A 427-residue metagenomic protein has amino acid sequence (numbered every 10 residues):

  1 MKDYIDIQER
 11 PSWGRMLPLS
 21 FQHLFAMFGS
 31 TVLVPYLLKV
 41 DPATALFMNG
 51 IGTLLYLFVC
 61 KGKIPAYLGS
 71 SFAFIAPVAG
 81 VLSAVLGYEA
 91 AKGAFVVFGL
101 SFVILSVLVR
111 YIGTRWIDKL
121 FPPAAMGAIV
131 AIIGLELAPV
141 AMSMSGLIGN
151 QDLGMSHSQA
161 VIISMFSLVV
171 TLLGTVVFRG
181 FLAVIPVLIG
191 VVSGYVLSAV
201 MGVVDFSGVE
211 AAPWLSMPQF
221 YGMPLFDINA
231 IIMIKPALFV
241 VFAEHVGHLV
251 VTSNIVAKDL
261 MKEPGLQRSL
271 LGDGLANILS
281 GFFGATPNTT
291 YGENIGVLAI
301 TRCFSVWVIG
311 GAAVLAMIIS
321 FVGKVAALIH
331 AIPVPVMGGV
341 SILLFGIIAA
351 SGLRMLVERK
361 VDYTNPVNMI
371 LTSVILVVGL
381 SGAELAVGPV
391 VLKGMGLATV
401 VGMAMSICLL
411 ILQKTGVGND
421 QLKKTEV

Functional and structural regions predicted by a protein language model:
D3-L17, Y36-L57, K63, P236-V306 (+1 more regions): Membrane-embedded helical hairpins/re-entrant loop segments and their flanking transmembrane helices within multi-pass
G14-M27, S156-L168, I185-P186, P218-V250 (+1 more regions): Hydrophobic, membrane-embedded alpha-helices of multi-pass small-molecule transporters
L19-G52, L57, I64-G87: Transmembrane helix-boundary motif of multi-pass solute transporters/channels
Y36-K39, A43, A73-L86, A257 (+4 more regions): Membrane-interfacial helix-loop connectors
V40-L46, G62-F74, I117-M126, A183-L188 (+4 more regions): Short, non-helical or kinked segments that cap or interrupt transmembrane helices
G52-I64, V103-I117, T171-R179, V246-A257 (+2 more regions): C-terminal ends of transmembrane helices
V78-A84, T175, N294-I309, V314-S320: Interfacial segments of multi-pass membrane proteins
S83-S207, A313-D420: Membrane-embedded alpha-helical modules
